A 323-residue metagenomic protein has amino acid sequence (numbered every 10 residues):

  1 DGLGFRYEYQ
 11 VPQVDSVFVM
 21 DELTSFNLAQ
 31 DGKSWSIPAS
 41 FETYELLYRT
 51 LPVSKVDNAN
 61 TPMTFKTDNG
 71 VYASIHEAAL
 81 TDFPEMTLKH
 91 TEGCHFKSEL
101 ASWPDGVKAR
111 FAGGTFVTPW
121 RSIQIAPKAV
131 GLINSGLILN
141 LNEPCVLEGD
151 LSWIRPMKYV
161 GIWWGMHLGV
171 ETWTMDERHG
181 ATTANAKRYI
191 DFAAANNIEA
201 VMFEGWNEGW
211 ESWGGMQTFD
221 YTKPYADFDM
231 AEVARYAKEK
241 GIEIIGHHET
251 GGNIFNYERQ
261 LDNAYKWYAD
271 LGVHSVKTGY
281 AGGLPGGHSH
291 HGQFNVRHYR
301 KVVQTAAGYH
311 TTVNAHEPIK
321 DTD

Functional and structural regions predicted by a protein language model:
D1-E148: N-terminal accessory beta-strand-rich subdomains and adjacent acidic, glycine-rich linkers that precede catalytic cores
F5, F26-L28, F65, I75 (+8 more regions): Generic structural hydrophobic/aromatic packing signal, biased to beta-strands
Q10, I125, W163-G165, E204-W206 (+1 more regions): Acidic/polar N-terminal loop/beta-strand segments that form early-domain functional surfaces
Q13, G32-S34, K128, M166 (+2 more regions): Short loop/turn segments at secondary-structure transitions that flank enzyme active sites
F18, D57, G114, S152-I154 (+3 more regions): A generic structural signal for short, solvent-exposed coil/turn residues that cap or connect secondary-structure
G113-F192, N196, A200: An acidic-aromatic substrate-binding cleft motif
E204-D323: Aromatic- and carboxylate-enriched substrate-binding clefts and catalytic-loop regions of carbohydrate-active enzymes
